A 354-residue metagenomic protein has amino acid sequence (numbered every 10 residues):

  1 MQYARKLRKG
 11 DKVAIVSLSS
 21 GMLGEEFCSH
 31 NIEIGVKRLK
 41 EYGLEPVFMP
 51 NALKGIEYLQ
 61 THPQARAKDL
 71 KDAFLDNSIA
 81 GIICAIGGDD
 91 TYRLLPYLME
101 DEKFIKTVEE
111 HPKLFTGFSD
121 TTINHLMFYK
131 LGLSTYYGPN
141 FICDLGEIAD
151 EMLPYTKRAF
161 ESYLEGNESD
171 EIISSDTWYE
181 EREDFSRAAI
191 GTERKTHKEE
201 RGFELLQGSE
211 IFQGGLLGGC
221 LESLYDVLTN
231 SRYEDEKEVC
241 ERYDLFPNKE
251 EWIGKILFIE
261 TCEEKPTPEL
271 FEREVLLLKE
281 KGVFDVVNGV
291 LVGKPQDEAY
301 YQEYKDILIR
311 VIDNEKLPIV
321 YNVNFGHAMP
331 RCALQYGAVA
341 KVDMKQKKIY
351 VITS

Functional and structural regions predicted by a protein language model:
M1-I79: ATP/NTP phosphate-donor binding region
S29-I32, P63-A67, M99-D101, F271-L277 (+1 more regions): Charged helix-capping and loop-helix junction motifs
L75-M99: Long, hydrophobic/aromatic-enriched structural stretches that serve as scaffold segments
L98-F128, S134-I142, P318: Short, acidic/small-residue loops that bind anionic groups at enzyme active sites
T121-E168, N322-S354: Peripheral docking tails and interdomain loops at the edges of cofactor- or intermediate-handling domains
S134-E222: Conserved anion/nucleotide-ligand pocket segment
V227-Y301: Internal helical hairpin/lid segments
L270, L276-K279, G289-S354: ATP/nucleoside-binding phosphotransfer catalytic cores, i.e., glycine-rich phosphate-binding loops
